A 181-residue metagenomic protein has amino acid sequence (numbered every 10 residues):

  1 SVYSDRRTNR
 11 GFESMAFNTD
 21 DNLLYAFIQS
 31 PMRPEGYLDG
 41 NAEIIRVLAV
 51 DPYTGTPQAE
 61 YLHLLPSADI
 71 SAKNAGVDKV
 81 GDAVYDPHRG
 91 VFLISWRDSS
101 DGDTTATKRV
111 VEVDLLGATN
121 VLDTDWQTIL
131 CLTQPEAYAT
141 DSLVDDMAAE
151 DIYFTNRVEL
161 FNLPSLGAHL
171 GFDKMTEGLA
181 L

Functional and structural regions predicted by a protein language model:
S1-L181: Sequence/structural signature of beta-propeller domains
